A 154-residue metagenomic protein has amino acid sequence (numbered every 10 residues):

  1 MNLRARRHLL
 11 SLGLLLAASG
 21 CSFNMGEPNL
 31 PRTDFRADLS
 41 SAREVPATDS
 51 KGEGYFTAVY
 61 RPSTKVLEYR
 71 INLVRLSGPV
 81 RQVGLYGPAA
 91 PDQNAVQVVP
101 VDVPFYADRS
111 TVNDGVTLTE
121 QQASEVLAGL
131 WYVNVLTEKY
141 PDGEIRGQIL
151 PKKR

Functional and structural regions predicted by a protein language model:
M1-C21: Sec-dependent bacterial lipoprotein signal peptides
C21-V83, G87-R154: Metal-centered catalytic cores of metalloenzymes
